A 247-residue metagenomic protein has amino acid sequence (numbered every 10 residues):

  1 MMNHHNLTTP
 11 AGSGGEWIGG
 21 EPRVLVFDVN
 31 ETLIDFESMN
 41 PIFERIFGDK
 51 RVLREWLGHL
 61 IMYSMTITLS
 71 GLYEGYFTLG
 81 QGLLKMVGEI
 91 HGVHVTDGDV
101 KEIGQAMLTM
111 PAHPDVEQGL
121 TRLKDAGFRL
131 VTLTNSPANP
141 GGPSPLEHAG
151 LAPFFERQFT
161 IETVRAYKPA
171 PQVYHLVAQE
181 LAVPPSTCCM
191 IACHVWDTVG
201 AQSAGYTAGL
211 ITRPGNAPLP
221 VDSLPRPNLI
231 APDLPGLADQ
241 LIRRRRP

Functional and structural regions predicted by a protein language model:
M2-P22, E117, T121-K124, L133 (+1 more regions): Asp-based, Mg2+/Mn2+-dependent phosphohydrolase catalytic module
P10-I61: Active-site neighborhood of HAD-like aspartate-dependent phosphohydrolases
F36-S38, Q81-G82, N139-P140, P171-Q172: A generic alpha-helix surface/boundary motif
P41-I42, E55, G82-M86, E102 (+4 more regions): Alpha-helical elements of Rossmann-like donor-binding domains used by nucleotide-donor carbohydrate transfer enzymes
F43, L60, G80, I103-M107 (+1 more regions): Hydrophobic alpha-helical core bundles mediating ligand binding, dimerization, or RNAP-core interactions
D49-L57, H91-K101, F154, P185-S186: Short, surface-exposed acidic
S64-E102: A metal-dependent, Asp-based hydrolase signature
F77-T78, V95-T132, P171: Short, acidic loop-to-helix structural element flanking the phosphoryl-transfer center in phosphate-processing enzymes
